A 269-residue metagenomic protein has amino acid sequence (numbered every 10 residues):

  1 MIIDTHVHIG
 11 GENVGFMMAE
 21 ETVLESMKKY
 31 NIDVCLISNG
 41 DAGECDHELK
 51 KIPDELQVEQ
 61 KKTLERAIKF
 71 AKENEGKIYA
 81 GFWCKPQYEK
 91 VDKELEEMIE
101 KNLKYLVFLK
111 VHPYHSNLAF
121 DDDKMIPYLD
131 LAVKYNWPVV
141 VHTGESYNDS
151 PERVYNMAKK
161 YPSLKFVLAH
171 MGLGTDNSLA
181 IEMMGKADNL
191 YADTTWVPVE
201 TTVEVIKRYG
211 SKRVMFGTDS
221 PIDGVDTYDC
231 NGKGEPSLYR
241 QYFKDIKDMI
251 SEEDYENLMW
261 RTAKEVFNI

Functional and structural regions predicted by a protein language model:
M1-E65: An N-terminally biased module of ancient metal coordination in phosphate/nucleic-acid-related enzymes
I3-V7, C35-I37, I78-F82, V107-V111 (+4 more regions): Hydrophobic faces of well-ordered beta-strands that scaffold small-molecule active sites in alpha/beta enzyme cores
G10-E12, A42-C45, P86-K90, S116 (+4 more regions): Active-site environment of divalent metal-dependent phosphoester hydrolases
Y30-L56, L103-L106, S220-G224, C230-D245: Active-site gating loops and adjacent loop-to-helix segments of metal-dependent hydrolytic enzymes
I32, G76, K134, S163 (+2 more regions): Active-site acidic short loop of glycosyltransferases
K50-V139, L190-Y191: Active-site gating/metal-coordination segments in enzymes
K90-E100, A119-Y128, Y147-Y161, D176-M184 (+1 more regions): Distinct, well-ordered alpha-helical segments
G172-I269: H/E-rich (His + Asp/Glu) clusters that bind or coordinate divalent metals
